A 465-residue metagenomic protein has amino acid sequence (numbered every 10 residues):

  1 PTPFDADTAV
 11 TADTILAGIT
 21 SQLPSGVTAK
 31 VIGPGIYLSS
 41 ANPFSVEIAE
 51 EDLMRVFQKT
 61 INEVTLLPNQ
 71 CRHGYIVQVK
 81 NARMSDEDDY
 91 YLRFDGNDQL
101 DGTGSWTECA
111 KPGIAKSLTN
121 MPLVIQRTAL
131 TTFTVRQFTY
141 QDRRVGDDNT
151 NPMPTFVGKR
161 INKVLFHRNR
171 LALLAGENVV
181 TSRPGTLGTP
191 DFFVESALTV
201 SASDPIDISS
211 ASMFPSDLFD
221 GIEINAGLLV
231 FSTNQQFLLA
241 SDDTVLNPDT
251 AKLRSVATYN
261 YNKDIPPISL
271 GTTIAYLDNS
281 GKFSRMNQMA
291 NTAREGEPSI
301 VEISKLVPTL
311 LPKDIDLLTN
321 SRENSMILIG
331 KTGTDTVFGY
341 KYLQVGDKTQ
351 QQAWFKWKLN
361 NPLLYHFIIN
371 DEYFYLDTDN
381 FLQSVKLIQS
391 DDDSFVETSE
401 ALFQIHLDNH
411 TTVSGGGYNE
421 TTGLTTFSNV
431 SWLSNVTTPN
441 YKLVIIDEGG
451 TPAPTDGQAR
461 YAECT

Functional and structural regions predicted by a protein language model:
P1-L53, H73-R93, S428-T465: Extended, beta-strand-rich, solvent-exposed assembly scaffolds of outer structural proteins
I15, I19-T20, A49-D147, E463: N-terminal accessory interaction module
L16-L23, E108-L118, P152-T155, S209-S212 (+4 more regions): Short, solvent-exposed secondary-structure boundary motifs
G26-V31, A82, L123-Q126, V164 (+6 more regions): Short, exposed beta-strand/loop patches in secreted or surface proteins that constitute
T28-I32, K111-S117, K159: Gly/Ser-rich, low-complexity
D86, Y91, N97-K116, F133-V135 (+8 more regions): Tryptophan-centered short beta-strand motifs
T139-N169, L174-I368: Beta-propeller and closely related beta-pinwheel folds
S284-T465: Beta-sheet repeat architectures centered on beta-propellers
